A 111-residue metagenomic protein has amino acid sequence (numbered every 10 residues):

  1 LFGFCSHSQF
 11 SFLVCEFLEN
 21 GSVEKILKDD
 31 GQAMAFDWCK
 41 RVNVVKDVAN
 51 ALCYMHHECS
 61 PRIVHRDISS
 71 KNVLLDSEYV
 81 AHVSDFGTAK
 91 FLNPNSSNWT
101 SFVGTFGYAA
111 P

Functional and structural regions predicted by a protein language model:
L1-P111: Conserved eukaryotic protein kinase-like
